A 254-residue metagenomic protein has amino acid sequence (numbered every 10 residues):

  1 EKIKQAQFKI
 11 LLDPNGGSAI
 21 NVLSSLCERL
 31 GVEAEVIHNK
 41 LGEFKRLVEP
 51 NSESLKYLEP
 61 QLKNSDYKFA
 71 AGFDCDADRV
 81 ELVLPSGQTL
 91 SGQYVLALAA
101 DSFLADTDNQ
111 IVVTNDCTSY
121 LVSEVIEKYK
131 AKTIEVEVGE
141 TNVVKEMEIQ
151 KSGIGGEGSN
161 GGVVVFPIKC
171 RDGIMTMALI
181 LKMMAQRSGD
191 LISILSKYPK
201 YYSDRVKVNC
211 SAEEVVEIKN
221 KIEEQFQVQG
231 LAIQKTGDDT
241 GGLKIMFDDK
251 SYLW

Functional and structural regions predicted by a protein language model:
E1-I3, S54-Y57, E135-E137: Active-site glycine-rich loop that binds ribose-phosphate moieties when present
E1-V32: Active-site pocket-lining segments that scaffold enzyme catalytic pockets across diverse folds
L12, V36-H38, G72-F73, L90-G92 (+3 more regions): General beta-strand structural signal in soluble alpha/beta enzymes
D13, L55-L58, A71, D76 (+4 more regions): Buried hydrophobic positions in well-ordered alpha/beta secondary-structure cores of metabolic enzymes
N21-L23, C75-L96, V122-S123: Short Gly/Thr/Asp-enriched flexible loops that form oxyanion-binding sites at enzyme active sites
S25-V83: N-terminal small/polar loop signature for handling phosphorylated ligands or for N-terminal nucleophile
V36-I37, Q88-T107, E140, G173-K182: Gly/Ser/Thr-rich active-site loops/lids in small-molecule metabolic enzymes that frequently grip phosphoryl groups
T107-W254: Phosphate-binding and adjacent anionic-ligand microenvironments
